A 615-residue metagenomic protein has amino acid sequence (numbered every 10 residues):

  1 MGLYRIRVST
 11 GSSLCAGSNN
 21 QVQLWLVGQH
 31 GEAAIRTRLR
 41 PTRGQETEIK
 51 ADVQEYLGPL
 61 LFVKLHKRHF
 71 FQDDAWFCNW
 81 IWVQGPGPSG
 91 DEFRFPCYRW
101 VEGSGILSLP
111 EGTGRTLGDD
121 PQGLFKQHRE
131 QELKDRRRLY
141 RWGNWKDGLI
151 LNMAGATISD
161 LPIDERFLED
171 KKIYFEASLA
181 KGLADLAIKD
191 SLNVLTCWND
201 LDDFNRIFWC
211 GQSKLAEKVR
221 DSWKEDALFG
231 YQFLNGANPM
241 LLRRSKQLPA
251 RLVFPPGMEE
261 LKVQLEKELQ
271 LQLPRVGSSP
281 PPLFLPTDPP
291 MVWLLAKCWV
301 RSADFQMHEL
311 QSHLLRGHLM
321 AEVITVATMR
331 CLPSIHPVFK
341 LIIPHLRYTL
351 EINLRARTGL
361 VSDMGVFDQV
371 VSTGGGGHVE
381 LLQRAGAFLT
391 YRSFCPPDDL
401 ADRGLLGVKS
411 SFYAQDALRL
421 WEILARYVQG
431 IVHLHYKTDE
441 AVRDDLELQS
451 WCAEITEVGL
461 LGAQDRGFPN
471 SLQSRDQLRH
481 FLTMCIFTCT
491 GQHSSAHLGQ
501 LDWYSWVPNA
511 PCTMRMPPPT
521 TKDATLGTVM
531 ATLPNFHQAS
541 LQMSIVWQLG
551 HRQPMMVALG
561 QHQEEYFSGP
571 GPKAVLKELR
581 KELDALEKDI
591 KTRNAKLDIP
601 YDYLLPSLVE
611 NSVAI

Functional and structural regions predicted by a protein language model:
M1-I615: Long, compositionally biased charged/polar stretches
